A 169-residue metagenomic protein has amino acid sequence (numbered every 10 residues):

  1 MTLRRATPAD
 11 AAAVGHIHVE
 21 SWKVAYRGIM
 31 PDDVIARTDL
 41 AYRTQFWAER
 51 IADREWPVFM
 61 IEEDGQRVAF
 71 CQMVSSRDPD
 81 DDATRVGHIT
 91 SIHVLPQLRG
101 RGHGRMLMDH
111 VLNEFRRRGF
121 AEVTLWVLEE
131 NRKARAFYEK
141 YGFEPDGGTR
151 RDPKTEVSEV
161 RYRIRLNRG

Functional and structural regions predicted by a protein language model:
M1-L3: Extreme N-terminal starter segment of soluble prokaryotic enzymes
R5-P8, V19-I29, D33-Q97, R105-H110 (+4 more regions): Acetyl-CoA-dependent GNAT
V14: Hydrophobic pocket/interface hotspot
I17, F70, L98, F120 (+2 more regions): Conserved hydrophobic/aromatic "anchor" residues that stabilize well-ordered secondary structure elements
F59, V86-G87, A121-R135, E139-G169: C-terminal "cap" of GNAT-fold acetyltransferases
R101: Flexible nucleotide-binding loop
